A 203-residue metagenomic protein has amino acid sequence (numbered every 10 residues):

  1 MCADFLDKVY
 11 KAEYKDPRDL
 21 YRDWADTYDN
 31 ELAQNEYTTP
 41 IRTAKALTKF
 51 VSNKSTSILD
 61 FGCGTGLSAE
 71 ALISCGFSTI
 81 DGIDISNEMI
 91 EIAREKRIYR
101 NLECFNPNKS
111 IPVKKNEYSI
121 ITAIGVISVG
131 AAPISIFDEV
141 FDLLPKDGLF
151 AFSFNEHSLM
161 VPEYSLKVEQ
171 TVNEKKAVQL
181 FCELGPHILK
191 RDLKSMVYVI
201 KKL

Functional and structural regions predicted by a protein language model:
M1-D26: N-terminal, positively charged/glycine-rich alpha-helical extensions of SAM-dependent methyltransferases
D29-A44: Conserved SAM-binding loop and adjacent beta-strand
L59-I111: Class I SAM-dependent methyltransferase SAM/SAH-binding core
I111-I121: A short acidic, Gly/Pro-enriched loop at the edge of an enzyme's catalytic core that lines a small-molecule cofactor
S119-P133: A short SAM/SAH-binding and catalytic strip from SAM-dependent methyltransferases
S135-K146: A short glycine-rich, Lys/Arg-flanked "PGG" loop and its adjoining helix->strand segment in the class I
D147-N155: Conserved beta-strand signature within the Rossmann-like core of class I S-adenosyl-L-methionine
L189-L203: Core SAM-dependent methyltransferase catalytic element
